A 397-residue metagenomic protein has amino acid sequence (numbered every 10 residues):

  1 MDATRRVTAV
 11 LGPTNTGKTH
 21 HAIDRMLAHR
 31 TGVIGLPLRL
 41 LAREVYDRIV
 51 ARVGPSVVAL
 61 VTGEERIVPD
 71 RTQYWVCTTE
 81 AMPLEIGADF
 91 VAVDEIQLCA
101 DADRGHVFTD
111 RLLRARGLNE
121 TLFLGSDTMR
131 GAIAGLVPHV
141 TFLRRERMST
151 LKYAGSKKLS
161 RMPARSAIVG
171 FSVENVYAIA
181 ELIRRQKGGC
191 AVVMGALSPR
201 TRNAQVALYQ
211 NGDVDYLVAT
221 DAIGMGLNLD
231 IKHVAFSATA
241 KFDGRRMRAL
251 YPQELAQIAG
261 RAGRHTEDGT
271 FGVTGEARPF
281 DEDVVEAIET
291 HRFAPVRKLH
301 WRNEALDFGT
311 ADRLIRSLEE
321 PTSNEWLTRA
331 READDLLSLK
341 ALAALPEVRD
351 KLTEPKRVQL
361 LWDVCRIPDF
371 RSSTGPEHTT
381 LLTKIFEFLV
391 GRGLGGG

Functional and structural regions predicted by a protein language model:
H21-M26, D103, V107, L113-R114 (+1 more regions): Conserved interdomain hinge at the start of the Helicase C-terminal
R30-V45, T121-L124, R161-Q186, C190-M194 (+2 more regions): Conserved strand-helix element at the start of the C-terminal RecA-like helicase core
G32, Q97-K152: Post-DEXD/H (motif II) to motif III coupling segment of the RecA-like Helicase ATP-binding lobe
R43-E44, I49-D89: Inter-Walker segment of RecA-like/P-loop motor cores
A59-R71, A178, G189-T220: Conserved helicase ATPase core of P-loop NTP-dependent helicases/translocases
D70-F90, Y209-L229: Conserved two-lobed SF2 helicase motor
G117-G131, Q210-Y216, L229-F293: Conserved segment of the helicase C-terminal RecA-like domain
T290-G397: Accessory helical-bundle/CTD segments and flexible terminal tails appended to RecA-like ATPase motors
